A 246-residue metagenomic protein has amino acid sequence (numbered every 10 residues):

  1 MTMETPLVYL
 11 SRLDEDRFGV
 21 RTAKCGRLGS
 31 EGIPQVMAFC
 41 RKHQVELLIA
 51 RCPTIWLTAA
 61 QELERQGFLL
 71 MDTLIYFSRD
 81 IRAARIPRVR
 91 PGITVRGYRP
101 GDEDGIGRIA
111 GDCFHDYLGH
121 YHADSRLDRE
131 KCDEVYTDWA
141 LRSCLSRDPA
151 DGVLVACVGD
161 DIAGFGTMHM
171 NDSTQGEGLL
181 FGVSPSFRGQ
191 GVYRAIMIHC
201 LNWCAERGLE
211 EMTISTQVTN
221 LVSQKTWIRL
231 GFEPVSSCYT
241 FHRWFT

Functional and structural regions predicted by a protein language model:
L7-C25, M71-L74, A150, M170-L179 (+2 more regions): A conserved beta-turn-beta hairpin within the catalytic core of GNAT-like acetyltransferases that forms part
V20-R27, V89-E134: Short amphipathic alpha-helix that is part of the acyltransferase structural core
G26-D104, C238-R243: Acyl-donor-binding surface of acyltransferase catalytic domains
S30-A38, L180-P185, G189-E206, K225 (+1 more regions): Conserved acetyl-CoA-binding loop-helix of GNAT-fold acetyltransferases
H43-P53, Q175, C204-T216: Conserved GNAT acetyl-CoA-binding A-motif
A50-T58, P185, I214-Q224, H242-F245: Conserved beta-strand-loop-alpha-helix junction that forms the acyl-donor binding cleft
I55-L70, Q190, R194, E206 (+1 more regions): Conserved active-site alpha-helix within GNAT-family acetyltransferase domains
G119-G176, L180-V183: A conserved beta-strand-loop-helix scaffold within acyl/acetyltransferase catalytic domains
